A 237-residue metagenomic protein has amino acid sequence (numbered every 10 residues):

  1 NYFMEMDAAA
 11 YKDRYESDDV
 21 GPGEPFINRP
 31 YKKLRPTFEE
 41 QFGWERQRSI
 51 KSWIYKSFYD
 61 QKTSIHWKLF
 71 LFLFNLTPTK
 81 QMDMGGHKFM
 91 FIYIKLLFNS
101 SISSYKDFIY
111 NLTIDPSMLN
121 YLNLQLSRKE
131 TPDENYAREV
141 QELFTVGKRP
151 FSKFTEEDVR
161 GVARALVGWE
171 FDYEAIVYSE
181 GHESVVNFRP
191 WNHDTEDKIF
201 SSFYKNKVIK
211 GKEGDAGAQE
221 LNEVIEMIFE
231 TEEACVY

Functional and structural regions predicted by a protein language model:
N1-Y2, F72: Residue-level detector of alpha-helical secondary structure
F3-M4, A10-P36, I50-I54, G86-Y237: Active-site substrate-binding loop specific to GH73 endo-beta-N-acetylglucosaminidase modules in bacterial autolysins
E40-W44, Q61-I65, M82-G85: Cytochrome P450
Q47-S52, S57-L73: Hydrophobic alpha-helical hairpins/lids featuring a short glycine-rich hinge
Y59-L69, P78, N99-Y105: Short, solvent-exposed loop/edge-beta patches enriched in aromatic
N75-D83, M118: Short helix-loop boundary/capping segments at the starts of domains
